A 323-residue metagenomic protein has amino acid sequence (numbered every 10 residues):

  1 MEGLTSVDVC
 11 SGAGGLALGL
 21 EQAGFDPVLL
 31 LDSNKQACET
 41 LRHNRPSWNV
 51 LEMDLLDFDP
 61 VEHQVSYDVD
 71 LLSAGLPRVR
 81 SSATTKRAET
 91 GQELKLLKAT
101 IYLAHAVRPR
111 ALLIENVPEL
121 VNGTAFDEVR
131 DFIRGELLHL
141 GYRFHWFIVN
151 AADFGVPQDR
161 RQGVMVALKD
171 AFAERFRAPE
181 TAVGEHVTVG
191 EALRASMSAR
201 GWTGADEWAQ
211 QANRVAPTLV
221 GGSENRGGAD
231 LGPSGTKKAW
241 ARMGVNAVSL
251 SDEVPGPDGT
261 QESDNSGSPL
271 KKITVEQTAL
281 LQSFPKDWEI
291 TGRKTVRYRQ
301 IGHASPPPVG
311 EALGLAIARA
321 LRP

Functional and structural regions predicted by a protein language model:
V9-A13: Class I SAM-dependent methyltransferase "Motif I" SAM/SAH-binding loop
G19-D26, N44: A short, Lys/Arg-enriched amphipathic alpha-helix followed by its capping loop at the start of a domain
P27-L31: Short beta-strand element of Class I
N34: Conserved SAM/SAH-binding beta-strand->alpha-helix loop
E39-V50: Short, conserved SAM-binding/catalytic segment of Class I S-adenosyl-L-methionine-dependent methyltransferases
F58-V69, L76-R242: Class I S-adenosyl-L-methionine
G201-P323: C-terminal target-recognition/interaction regions appended to catalytic cores
